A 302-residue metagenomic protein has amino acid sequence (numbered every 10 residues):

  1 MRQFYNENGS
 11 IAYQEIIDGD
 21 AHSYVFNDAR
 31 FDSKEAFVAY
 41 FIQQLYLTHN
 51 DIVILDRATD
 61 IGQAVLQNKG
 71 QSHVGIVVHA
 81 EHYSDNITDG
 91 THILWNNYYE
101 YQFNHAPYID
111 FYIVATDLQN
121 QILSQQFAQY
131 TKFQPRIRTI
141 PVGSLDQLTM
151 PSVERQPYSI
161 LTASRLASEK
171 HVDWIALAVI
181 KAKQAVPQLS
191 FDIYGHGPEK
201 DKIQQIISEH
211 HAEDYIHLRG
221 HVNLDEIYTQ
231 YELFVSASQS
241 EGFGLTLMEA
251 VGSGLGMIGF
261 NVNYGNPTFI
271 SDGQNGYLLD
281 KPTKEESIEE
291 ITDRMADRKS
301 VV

Functional and structural regions predicted by a protein language model:
I42-Q43, T91-Y112: Membrane-proximal helix-turn-helix segments that form the acceptor-binding/catalytic region of lipid-linked
G75-I76, Y83, N104-L148: Donor nucleotide-sugar binding/catalytic pocket of nucleotide-sugar-dependent glycosyltransferases
Y158, T162-Q184, P198-Q204: A conserved mid-protein helix/loop that constitutes part of the nucleotide-sugar donor-binding site
K202-H221: Nucleotide-activated donor-binding/catalytic signature segment of Leloir-type glycosyltransferases, i.e., the conserved
H221-V222, E226-Y231: Short alpha-helical donor nucleotide-sugar binding micro-motif in glycosyltransferases
Q239: Aromatic "clamp/platform" in nucleotide-sugar-dependent glycosyltransferases that forms part of the donor/acceptor
G256-F260: Short hydrophobic beta-strand element within catalytic cores of glycosyltransferases and related nucleotide-activated
P267-D297: Change "using UDP/GDP/dTDP sugars" to "using nucleotide sugars
